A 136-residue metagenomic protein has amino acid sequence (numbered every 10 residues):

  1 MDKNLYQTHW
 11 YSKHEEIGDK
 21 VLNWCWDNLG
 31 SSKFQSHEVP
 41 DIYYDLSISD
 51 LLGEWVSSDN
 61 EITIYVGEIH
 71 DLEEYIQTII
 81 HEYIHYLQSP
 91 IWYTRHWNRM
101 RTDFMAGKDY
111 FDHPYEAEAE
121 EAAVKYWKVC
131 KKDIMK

Functional and structural regions predicted by a protein language model:
M1-K13, S36-S49: Hydrophobic or amphipathic, alpha-helical segments that drive membrane association/targeting
K3-L5, D109, A123-K136: Long, well-structured alpha-helical subdomains associated with metal-dependent extracellular/ecto-lumenal hydrolases
S12-E16, E73-E74, T78, H113: Soluble non-cytosolic domains of exported or imported proteins
K13-S36: Zn2+-dependent metallopeptidase catalytic core
N28-S36, Y93-R95, C130-K136: Surface-exposed helix-capping loop/turn segments at secondary-structure junctions
Y43-E73, P90: Active-site scaffold of zinc-dependent metalloenzymes
D71-L87: Short alpha-helix carrying the canonical HExxH Zn2+-binding catalytic motif
E73, S89-A117, E121: Post-HEXXH active-site segment of zinc metalloproteases
